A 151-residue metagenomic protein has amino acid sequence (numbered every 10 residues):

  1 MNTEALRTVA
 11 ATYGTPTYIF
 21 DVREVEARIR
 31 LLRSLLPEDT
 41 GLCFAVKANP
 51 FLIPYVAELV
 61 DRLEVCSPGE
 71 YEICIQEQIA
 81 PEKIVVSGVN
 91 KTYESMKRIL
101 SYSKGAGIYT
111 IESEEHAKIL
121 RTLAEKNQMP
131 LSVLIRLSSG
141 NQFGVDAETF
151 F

Functional and structural regions predicted by a protein language model:
M1-S132: A charged N-terminal "starter" segment
T122-K126, S139-F151: Active-site loop/helix belt of alpha/beta enzymes
S132-S138: ATP-grasp fold ATP-binding core
